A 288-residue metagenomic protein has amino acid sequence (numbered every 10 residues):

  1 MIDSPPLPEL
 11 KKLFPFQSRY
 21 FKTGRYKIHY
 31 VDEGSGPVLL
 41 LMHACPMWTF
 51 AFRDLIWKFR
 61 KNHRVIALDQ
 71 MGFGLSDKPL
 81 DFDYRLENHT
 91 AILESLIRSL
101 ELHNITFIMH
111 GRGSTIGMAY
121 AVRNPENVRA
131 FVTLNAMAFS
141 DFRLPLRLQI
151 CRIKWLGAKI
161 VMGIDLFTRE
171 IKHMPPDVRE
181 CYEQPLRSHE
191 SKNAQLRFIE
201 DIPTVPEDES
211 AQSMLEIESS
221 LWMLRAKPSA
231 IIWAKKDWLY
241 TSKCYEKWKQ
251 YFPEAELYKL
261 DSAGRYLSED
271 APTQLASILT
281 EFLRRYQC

Functional and structural regions predicted by a protein language model:
M1-L39, R60-H63, R98, L102-H103 (+3 more regions): Alpha/beta-hydrolase fold catalytic core
F21-G24, V31, A67-M109, S277: Active-site loop/oxyanion-hole signature of alpha/beta-hydrolase fold enzymes
V31-L75: Conserved HGGG/HGGXW glycine-rich cap/lid loop of the alpha/beta-hydrolase fold
M42-A44, H110, W233: The conserved beta1-alpha1 loop
H103-F142: Conserved hydrolase catalytic core segment
F142-R197: Helix-rich cap/lid subdomain of alpha/beta-hydrolase
S191-Q250, K259: Conserved serine/cysteine hydrolase catalytic core
A255-C288: Catalytic active-site module of serine/aspartate enzymes centered on a nucleophile-bearing elbow/loop
